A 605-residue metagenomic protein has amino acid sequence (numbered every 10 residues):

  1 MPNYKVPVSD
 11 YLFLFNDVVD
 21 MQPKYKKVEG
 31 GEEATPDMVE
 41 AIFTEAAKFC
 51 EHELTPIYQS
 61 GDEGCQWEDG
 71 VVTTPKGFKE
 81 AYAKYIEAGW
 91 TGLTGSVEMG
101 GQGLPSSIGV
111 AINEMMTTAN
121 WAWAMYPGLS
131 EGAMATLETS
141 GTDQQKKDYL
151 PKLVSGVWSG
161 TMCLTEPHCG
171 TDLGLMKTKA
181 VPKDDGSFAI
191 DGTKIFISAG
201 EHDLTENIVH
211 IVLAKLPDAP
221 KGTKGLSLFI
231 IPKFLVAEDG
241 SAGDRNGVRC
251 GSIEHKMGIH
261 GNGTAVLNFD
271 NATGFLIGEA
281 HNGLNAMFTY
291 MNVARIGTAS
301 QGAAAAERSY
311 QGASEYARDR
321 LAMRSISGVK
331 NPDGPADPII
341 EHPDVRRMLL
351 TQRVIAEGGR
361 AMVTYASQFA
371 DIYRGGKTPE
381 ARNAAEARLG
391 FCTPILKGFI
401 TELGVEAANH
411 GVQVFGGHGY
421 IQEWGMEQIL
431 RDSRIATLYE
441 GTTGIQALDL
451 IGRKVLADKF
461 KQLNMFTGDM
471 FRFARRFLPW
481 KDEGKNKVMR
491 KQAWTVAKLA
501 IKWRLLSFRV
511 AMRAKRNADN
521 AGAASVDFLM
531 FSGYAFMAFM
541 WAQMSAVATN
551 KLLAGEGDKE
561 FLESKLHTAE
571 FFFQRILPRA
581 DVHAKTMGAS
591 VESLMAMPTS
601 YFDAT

Functional and structural regions predicted by a protein language model:
M1-A124, Q144, D148, D371 (+1 more regions): Amphipathic, small/basic residue-rich leader segments at the start of a protein or domain
P2, G89, P182, I259 (+3 more regions): Alpha-helix capping/hinge segments and adjacent helical runs
Q66, Y126-S130, G141-K183, S367-E386 (+4 more regions): Internal maturation/activation junctions in enzymes
T94-P105, A122-A124, A299-A306, E402-I421 (+2 more regions): Conserved phosphate/anionic-ligand binding catalytic regions in large, soluble enzymes, centered on
E131-A133, T142-D148, E440-T442, L450-A500: A structural-propensity feature for long, helix-poor, extended segments
S187, D191-R245: A short core secondary-structure module
F196, L235-G251, K256, G263-A294 (+3 more regions): A glycine-rich, basic-preceded beta-loop-alpha segment at the flavin cofactor/substrate interface of flavin-utilizing
A457, F473-T605: C-terminal amphipathic alpha-helical interaction region
